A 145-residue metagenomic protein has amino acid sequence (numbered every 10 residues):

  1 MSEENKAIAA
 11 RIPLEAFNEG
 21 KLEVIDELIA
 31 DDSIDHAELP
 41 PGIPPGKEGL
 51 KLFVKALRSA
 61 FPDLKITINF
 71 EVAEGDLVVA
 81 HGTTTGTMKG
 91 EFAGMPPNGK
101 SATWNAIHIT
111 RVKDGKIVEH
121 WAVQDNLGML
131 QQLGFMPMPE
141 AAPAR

Functional and structural regions predicted by a protein language model:
M1-R145: C-terminal and inter-domain tail/linker signature
